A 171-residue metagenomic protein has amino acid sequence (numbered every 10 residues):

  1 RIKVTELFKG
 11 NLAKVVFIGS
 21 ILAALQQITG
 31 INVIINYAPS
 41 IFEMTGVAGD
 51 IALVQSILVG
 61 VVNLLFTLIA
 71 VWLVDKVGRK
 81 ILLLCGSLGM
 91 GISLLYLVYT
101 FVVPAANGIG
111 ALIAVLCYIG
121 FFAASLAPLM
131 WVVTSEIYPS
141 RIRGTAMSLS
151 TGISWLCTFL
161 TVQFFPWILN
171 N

Functional and structural regions predicted by a protein language model:
R1-N171: Alpha-helical transmembrane bundle of multi-pass membrane proteins
